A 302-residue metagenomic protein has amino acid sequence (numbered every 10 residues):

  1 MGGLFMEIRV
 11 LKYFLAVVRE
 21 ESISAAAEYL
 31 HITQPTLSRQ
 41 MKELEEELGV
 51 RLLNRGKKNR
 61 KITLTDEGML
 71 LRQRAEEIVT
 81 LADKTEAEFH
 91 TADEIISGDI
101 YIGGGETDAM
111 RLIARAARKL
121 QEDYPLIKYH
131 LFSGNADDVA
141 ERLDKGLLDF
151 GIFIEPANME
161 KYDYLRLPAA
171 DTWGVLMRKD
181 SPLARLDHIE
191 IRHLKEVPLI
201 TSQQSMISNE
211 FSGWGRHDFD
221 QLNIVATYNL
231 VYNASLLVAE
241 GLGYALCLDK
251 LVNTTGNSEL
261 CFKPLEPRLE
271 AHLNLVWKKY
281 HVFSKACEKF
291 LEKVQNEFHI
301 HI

Functional and structural regions predicted by a protein language model:
L15-T33, G49: Short helix-boundary/capping micro-motifs
E45-L64: A short LG(V/I)-centered, amphipathic sequence patch enriched for acidic residue(s) preceding the LG motif
E47-L48, L71-D93, V294: Alpha-helical linker/hinge and terminal dimerization helices associated with HTH transcriptional regulators
D93, K161-W173, M177-L199: Flexible hinge/capping segments at coil-to-helix
I95-M159, T227-Y228: Central regulatory/effector-binding core of bacterial HTH transcription factors
N135-L148, I154, Q204-C261: Hydrophobic hinge/microswitch elements
E160-R166, A170-T172, Y232-V282: Beta-alpha-beta core module
A184, V197-F219, F283-E292, H301: Secondary-structure junction motif
